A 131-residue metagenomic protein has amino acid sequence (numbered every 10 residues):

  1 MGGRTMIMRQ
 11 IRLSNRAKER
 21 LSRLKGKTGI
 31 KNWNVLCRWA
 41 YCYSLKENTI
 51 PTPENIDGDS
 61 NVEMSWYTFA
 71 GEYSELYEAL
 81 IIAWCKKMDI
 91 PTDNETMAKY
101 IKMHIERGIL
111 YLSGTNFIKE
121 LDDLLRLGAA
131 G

Functional and structural regions predicted by a protein language model:
M1-M6: Short, Lys/Arg-enriched N-terminal segments with co-localized hydrophobic residues within the first ~10-30 amino acids
I7, S14-V35, E63-M64, I81-I82: Surface-exposed, Lys/Arg-rich phosphate-binding patches that contact polyanionic backbones
K18, K25-K27, K31, K46 (+3 more regions): Context-gated lysine
K31-N55, S113: Short, basic amphipathic alpha-helical segments that act as recognition/interaction helices in nucleic-acid-binding
K46-M88: Short, positively charged interaction helices/loops
A70-I118: Intrinsically disordered, low-complexity, charge-dense segments enriched in Lys/Arg and Glu/Asp interspersed
I118-G131: Glycine-rich, aromatic-bearing surface loops/beta-hairpins
